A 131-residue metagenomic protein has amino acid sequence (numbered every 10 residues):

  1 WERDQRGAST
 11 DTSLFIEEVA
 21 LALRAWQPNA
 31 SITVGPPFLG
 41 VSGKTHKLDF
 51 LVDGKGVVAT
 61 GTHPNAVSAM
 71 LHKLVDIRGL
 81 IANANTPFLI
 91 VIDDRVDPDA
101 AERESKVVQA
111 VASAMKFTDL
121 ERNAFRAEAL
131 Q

Functional and structural regions predicted by a protein language model:
W1-G35: Acidic-basic catalytic patches of nuclease active cores, encompassing PD-(D/E)XK and other metal-cofactor nuclease
T12, I16, L21-L23, V41 (+2 more regions): Conserved mixed alpha/beta catalytic, RNA-binding, or beta-rich assembly cores of soluble enzyme, regulatory
A25-D53: Active-site metal-binding core of divalent-cation-utilizing nuclease and nuclease-like domains
K47-D49, A127-Q131: Short, surface-exposed amphipathic charged segments that create phosphate/polyanion-binding patches used for binding
K55-M115: Catalytic cores of nucleic-acid endonucleases
S68-A69, A124-E128: Short, charged, surface-exposed secondary-structure boundary motifs
A112-F125: Short acidic-hydrophobic, aromatic-tinged amphipathic segments that line or gate anion-handling sites
